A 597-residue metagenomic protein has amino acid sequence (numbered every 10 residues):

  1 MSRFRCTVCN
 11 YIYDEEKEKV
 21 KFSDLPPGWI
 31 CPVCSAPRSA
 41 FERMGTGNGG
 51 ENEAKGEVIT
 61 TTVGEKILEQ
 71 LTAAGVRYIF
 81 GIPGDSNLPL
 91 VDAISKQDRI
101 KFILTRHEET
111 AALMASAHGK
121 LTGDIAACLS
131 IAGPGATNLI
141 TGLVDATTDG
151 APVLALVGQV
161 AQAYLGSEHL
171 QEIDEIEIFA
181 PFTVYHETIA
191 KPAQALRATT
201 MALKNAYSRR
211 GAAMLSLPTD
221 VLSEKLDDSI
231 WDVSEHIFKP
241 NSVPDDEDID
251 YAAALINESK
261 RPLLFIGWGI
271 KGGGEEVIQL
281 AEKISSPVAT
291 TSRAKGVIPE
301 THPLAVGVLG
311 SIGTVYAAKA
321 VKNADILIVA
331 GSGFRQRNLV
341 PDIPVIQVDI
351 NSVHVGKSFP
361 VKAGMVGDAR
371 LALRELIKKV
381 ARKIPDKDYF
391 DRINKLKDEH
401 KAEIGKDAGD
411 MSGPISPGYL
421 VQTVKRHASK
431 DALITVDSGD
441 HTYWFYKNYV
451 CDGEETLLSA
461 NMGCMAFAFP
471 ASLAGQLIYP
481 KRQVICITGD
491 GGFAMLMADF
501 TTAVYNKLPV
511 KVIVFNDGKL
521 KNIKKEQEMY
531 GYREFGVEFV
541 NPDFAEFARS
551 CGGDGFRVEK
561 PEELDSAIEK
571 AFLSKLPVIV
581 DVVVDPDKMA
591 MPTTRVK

Functional and structural regions predicted by a protein language model:
C6-C9, C31-C34: Short cysteine-rich clusters marking metal-coordination/redox-active sites
I12-E16, A40-R43: Short, non-ligating residues that shape and space the ligands of small metal-coordination modules and catalytic
E18-G28: Short linker/helix segments within small regulatory modules
S35-G47: Short metal-binding segments enriched for Cys and/or His
E53-I384, T423, H427-K430, P509-V512 (+2 more regions): N-terminal alpha/beta PP-like core and its mobile active-site loop of ThDP/TPP-dependent enzymes
K55-I59, D228-S229, I346-S438, P561-K570 (+1 more regions): Phosphate/pyrophosphate-binding active-site segments
G64-R77, I82, L90-I94, K397-K481: Active-site diphosphate/adenylate-binding microenvironment
Y164-L165, L170-I173, G356-V366, R370-L376 (+1 more regions): Thiamine diphosphate
